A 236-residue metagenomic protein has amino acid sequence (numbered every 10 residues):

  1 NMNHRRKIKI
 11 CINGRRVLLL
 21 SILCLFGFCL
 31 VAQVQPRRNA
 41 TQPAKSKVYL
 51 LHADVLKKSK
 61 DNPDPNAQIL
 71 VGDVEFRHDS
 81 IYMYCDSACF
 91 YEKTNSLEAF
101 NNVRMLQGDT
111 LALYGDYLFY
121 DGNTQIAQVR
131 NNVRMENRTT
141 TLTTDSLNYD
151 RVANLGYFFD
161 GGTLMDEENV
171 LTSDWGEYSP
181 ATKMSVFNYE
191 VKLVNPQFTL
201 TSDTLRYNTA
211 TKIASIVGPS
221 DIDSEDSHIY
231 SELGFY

Functional and structural regions predicted by a protein language model:
N1-R37: Bacterial Sec-dependent N-terminal signal peptides
Q33-Y236: N-terminal amphipathic/hydrophobic interface segments
